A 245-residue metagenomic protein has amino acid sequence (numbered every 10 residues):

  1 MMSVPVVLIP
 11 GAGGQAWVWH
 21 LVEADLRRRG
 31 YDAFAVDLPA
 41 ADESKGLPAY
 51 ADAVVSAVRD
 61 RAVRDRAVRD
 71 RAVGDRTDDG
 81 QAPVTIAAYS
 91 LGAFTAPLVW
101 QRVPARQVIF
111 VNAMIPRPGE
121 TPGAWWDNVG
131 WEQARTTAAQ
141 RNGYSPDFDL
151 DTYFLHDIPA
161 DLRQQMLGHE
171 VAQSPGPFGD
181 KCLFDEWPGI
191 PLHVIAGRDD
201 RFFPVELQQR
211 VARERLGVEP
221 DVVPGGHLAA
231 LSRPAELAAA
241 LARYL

Functional and structural regions predicted by a protein language model:
S3-E43: Conserved HGGG/HGGXW glycine-rich cap/lid loop of the alpha/beta-hydrolase fold
I9-A12, S90, A113, G197: Glycine-rich His-Gly loop
F34-T85, G123-W131: Active-site loop/oxyanion-hole signature of alpha/beta-hydrolase fold enzymes
V36-A40, A113, G225: Active-site loop/turn elements of alpha/beta-hydrolase fold enzymes, especially the short glycine-/histidine-rich
A87-G92, A96: Gly/Ala-rich beta-loop-alpha elbow adjacent to hydrolase catalytic centers
Q101-D147, S174-K181, P204: Flexible "cap/lid" loop of the alpha/beta hydrolase fold
N142-E186: Conserved alpha/beta-hydrolase catalytic His-Asp/Glu region
Q173-A235: Conserved serine/cysteine hydrolase catalytic core
